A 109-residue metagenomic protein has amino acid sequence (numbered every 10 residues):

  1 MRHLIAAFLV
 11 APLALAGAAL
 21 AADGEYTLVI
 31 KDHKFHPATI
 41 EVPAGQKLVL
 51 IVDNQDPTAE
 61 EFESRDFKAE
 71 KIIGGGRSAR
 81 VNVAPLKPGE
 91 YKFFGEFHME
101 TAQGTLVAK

Functional and structural regions predicted by a protein language model:
M1-L9: Positively charged n-region of N-terminal signal peptides that target proteins for export
L15-A21: Sec/Tat signal peptide C-region and signal peptidase I cleavage site
A22-G45: N-terminal edge beta-strand
T27, G74-K109: Extracellular/periplasmic metallocenter environments
A38-I40, K68-I72: Beta-strand-rich interaction surfaces with strong enrichment in secreted/lumenal proteins
L48, T58-E60, A102-G104: Short beta-strand/loop motifs in extracellular/secreted proteins, especially within beta-sandwich accessory domains
V52-N54: Asparagine-centered strand-capping/turn motif at beta-strand->loop junctions
E60-D66: Change to "...patches in solvent-exposed regions of secreted, membrane-anchored, or virion-exposed structural
